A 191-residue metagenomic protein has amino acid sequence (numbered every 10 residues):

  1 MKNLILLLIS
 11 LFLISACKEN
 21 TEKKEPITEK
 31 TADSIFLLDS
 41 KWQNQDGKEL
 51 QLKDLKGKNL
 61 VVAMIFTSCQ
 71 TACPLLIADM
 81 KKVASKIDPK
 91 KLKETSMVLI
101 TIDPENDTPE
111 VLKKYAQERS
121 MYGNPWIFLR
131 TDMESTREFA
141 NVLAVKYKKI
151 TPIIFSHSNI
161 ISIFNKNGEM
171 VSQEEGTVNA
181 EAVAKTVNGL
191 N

Functional and structural regions predicted by a protein language model:
K2-L7: Sec-dependent signal peptide recognition, specifically the positively charged N-region followed immediately by
L13-A16: C-terminal motif of bacterial Sec signal peptides marking the signal peptidase cleavage site
E22-K53, A78: N-terminal "domain-start" segment that seeds a small globular fold
L52-L76, M80: Short active-site neighborhood of thiol/selenol oxidoreductases, capturing the structured segment around
K58-N59, L76-L99: Conserved helix-turn-beta segment immediately C-terminal to the redox Cys motif in thioredoxin-like folds
E94-D107, N124-E134: Thiol-based oxidoreductase modules, predominantly thioredoxin-like and allied folds used for disulfide exchange
K113-S158: Short, internal strand/loop/helix patches that form the active-site neighborhood or redox-interaction surface
I150-N191: Thiol-/selenol-based redox modules, centered on thioredoxin-like and closely related oxidoreductase domains
